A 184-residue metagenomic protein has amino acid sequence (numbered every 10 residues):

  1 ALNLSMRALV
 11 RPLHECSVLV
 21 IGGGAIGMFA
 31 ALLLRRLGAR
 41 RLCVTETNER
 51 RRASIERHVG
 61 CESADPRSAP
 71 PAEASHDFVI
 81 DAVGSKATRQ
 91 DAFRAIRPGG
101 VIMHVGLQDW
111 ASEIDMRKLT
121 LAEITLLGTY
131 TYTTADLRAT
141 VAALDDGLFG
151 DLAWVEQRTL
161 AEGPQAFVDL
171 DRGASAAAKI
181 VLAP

Functional and structural regions predicted by a protein language model:
A1-S68: Mid-domain Rossmann-like dinucleotide-binding core that forms the NAD(H)/NADP(H) cofactor-binding site
L2-M6, A31, R35, D77 (+4 more regions): Predominant activation on well-ordered alpha-helical scaffold segments within soluble catalytic domains
V10-H14, R52-T125: Glycine-rich cofactor phosphate-binding loops and adjacent beta1-alpha1 units of small-molecule cofactor enzyme domains
C43, V101-M103, L127, V181: Structural detector of well-ordered beta-strand residues that form the stable sheet scaffold of enzyme domains
T47-N48, Q108, Y132: Residues in the short beta-alpha loop(s) of Rossmann-like NAD(P)-binding domains
Q90, T134, R138-P184: C-terminal hydrophobic helical "lid"/dimerization subdomain of Rossmann-like NAD(P)H-dependent oxidoreductases
V101, E113-A153: Rossmann-fold dehydrogenase core element
